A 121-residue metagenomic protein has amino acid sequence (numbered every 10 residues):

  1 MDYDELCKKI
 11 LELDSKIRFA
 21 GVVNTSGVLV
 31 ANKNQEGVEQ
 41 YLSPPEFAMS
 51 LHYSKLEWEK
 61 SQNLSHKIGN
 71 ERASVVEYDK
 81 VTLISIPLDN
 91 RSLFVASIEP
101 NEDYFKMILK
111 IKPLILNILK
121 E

Functional and structural regions predicted by a protein language model:
M1-E121: Non-catalytic interaction/Regulatory regions outside core domains
